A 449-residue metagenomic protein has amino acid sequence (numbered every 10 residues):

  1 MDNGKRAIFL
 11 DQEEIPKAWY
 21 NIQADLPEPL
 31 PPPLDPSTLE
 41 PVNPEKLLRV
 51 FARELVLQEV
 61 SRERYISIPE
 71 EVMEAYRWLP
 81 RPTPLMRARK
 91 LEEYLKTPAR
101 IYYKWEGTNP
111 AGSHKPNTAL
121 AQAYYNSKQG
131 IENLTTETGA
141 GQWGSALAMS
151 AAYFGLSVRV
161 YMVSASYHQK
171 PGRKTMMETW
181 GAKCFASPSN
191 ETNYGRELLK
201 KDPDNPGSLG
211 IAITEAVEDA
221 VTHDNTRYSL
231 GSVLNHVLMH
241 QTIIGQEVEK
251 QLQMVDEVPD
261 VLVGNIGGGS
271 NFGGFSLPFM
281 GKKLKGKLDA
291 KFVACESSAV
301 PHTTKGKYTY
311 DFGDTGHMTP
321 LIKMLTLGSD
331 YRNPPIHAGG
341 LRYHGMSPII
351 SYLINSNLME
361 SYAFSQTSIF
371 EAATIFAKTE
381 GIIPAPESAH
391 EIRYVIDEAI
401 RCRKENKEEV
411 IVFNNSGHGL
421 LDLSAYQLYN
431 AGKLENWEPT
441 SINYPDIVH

Functional and structural regions predicted by a protein language model:
D2-I131: Positively charged, low-complexity intrinsically disordered leader regions
I66-I68, P82, L198-H236, I244 (+4 more regions): Active-site/ligand-binding loops adjacent to catalytic centers
W105-P116, L134-W143, L234-V237, V263-G268 (+4 more regions): Active-site nucleophile and cofactor-binding loops and adjacent substrate-binding regions of central metabolic enzymes
G112, P116-A121, T136-F154, H168-P171 (+4 more regions): Short glycine/serine/threonine-rich phosphate/pyrophosphate-binding segments that cradle anionic phosphate groups
T118, N126-A165, V258-F272, F292-V293 (+1 more regions): A short, small-residue-rich loop immediately preceding and capping a beta-strand
A121-I131, S145-S157, E178-T179, S276-G286 (+1 more regions): Alpha-helix C-terminal capping segments
T135, W143-P206, H302-F312, L423-A431: Active-site-proximal loop->helix
I266-G274, Q366-G432: Claisen-condensing/thiolase-fold acyl-transfer catalytic domains that form or cleave C-C bonds in fatty acid
